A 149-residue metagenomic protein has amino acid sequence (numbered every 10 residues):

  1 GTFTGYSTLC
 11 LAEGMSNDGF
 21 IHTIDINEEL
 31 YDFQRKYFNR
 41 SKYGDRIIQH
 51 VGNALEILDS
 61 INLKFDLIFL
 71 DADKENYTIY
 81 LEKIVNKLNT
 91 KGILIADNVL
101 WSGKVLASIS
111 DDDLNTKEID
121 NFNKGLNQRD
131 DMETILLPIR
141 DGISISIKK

Functional and structural regions predicted by a protein language model:
G1-K149: S-adenosylmethionine/decaboxylated-SAM
